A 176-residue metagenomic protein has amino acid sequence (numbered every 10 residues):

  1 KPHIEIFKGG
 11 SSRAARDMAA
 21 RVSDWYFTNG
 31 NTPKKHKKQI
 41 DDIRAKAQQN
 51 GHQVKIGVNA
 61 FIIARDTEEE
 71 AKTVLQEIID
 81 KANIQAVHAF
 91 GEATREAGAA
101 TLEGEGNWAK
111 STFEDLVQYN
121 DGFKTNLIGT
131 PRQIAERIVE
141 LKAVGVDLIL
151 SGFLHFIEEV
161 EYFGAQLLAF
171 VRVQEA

Functional and structural regions predicted by a protein language model:
K1-H3: Aromatic-rich, solvent-exposed beta-strand/loop patch
E5-G9, D24-T28, V54-F61, I149-G152: Hydrophobic faces of well-ordered beta-strands that scaffold small-molecule active sites in alpha/beta enzyme cores
I6, A19, I43, A71 (+3 more regions): Conserved, mostly hydrophobic/aromatic
R21-V22, V144: Structural motif
G30-K35, S151-G164: Glycine-rich, proline-tolerant flexible connector loops at the mouths of alpha/beta enzymes
N31-A143, R172-E175: An alpha-helical appendage that flanks or caps ligand/catalytic pockets
L148, Q166-F170: C-terminal alpha-helix
